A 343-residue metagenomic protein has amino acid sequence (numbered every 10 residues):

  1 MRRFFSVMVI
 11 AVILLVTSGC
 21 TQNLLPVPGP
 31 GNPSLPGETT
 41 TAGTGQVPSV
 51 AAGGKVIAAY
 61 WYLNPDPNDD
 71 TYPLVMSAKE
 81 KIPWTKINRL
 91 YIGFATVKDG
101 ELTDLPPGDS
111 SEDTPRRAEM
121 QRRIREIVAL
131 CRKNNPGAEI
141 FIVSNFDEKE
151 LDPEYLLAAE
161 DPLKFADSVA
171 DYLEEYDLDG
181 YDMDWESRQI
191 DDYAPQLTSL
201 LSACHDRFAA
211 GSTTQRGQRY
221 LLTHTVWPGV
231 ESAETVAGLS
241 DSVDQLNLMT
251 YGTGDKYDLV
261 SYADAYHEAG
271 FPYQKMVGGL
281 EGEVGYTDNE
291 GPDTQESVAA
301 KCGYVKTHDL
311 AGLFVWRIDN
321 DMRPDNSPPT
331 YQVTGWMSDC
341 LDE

Functional and structural regions predicted by a protein language model:
M1-F4, T21: Positively charged n-region of N-terminal signal peptides that target proteins for export
S6-V7, A209: Generic detector of N-terminal low-structure segments
M8-T17: Bacterial N-terminal signal peptides
G19-V50: Bacterial Sec-dependent N-terminal signal peptides
P48-S297, H308-L310, D319-D342: Chitinase-like catalytic core of GlcNAc-active glycosidases
A300-C302: Substrate-binding clefts and catalytic carboxylate motifs of secreted carbohydrate-active enzymes
